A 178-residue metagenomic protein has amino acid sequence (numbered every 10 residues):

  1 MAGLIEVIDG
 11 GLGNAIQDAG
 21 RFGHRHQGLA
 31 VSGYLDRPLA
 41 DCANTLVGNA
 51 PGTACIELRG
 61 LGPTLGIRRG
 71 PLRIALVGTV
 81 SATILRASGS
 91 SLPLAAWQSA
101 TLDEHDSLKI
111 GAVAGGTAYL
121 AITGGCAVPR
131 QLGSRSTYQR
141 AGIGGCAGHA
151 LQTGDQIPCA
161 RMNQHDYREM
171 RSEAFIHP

Functional and structural regions predicted by a protein language model:
M1-P178: Conserved "landmark" site that anchors the functional core of diverse proteins
